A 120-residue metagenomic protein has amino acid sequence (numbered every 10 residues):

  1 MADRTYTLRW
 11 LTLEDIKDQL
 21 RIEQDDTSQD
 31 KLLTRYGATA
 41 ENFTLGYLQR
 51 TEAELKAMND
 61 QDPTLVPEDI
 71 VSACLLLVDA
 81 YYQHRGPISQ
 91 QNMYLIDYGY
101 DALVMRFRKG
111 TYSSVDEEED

Functional and structural regions predicted by a protein language model:
M1-D120: Divalent metal-cofactor coordination and adjacent catalytic microenvironments
